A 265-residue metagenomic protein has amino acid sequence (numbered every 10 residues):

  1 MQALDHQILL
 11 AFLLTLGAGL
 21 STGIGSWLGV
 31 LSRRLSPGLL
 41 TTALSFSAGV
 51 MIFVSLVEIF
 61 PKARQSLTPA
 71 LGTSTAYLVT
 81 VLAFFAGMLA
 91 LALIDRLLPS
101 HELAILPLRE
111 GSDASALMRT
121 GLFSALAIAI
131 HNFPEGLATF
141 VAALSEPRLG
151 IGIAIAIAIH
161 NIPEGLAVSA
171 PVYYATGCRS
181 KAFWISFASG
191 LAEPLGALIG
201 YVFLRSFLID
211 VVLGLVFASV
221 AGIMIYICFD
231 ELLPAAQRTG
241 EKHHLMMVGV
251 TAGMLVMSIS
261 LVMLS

Functional and structural regions predicted by a protein language model:
M1-S265: Intrinsically disordered, metal-sensing/regulatory segments
